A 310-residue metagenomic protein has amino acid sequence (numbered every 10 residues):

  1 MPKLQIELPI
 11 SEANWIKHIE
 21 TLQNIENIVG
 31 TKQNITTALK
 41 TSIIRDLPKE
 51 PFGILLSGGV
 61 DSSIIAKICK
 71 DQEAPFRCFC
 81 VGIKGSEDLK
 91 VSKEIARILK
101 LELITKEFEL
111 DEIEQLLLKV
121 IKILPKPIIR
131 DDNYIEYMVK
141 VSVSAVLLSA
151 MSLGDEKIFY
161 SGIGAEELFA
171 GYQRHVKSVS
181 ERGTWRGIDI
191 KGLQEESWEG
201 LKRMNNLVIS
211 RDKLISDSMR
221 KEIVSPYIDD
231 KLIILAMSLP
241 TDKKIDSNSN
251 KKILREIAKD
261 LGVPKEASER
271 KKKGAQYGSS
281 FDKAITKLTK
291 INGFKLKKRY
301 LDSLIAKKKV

Functional and structural regions predicted by a protein language model:
M1-Q23, I43, L147: N-terminal glutamine amidotransferase
P2-P9, P125, A170, M219-I223 (+6 more regions): Glycine-centered secondary-structure boundary/capping sites
W15-V29, Y300-L304: Extended hydrophobic/Leu-rich segments
I25-L261, Q276-L288: ATP-dependent adenylate-handling active sites, centered on carboxylate activation for C-N bond formation
R182-G183, K265-V310: PAPS-dependent sulfotransferase catalytic core
